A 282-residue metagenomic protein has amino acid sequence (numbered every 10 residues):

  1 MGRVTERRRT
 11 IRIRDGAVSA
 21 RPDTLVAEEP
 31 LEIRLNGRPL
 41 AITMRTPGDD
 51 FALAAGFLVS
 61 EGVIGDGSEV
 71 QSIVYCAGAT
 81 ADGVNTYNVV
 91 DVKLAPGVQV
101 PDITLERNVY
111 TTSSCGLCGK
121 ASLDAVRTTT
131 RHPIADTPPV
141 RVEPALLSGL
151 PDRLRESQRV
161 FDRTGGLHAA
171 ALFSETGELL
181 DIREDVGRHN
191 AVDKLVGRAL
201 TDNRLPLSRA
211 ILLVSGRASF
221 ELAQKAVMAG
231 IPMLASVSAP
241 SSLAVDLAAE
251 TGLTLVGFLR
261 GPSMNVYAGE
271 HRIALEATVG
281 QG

Functional and structural regions predicted by a protein language model:
M1-A170, S174-E175, L179-I182: Intrinsically disordered, low-complexity regions enriched in acidic/Ser/Thr/Pro/Gln residues
E156, V160-G216: Glycine- and Gly-Pro-enriched alpha-helical subdomains that act as flexible, kink-prone "lid/hinge" or packing modules
H189-T278: Feature captures the catalytic cores and cofactor-binding loops of soluble hydro-lyases/lyases that act on carboxylate
Q281-G282: C-terminal amphipathic alpha-helical segment
